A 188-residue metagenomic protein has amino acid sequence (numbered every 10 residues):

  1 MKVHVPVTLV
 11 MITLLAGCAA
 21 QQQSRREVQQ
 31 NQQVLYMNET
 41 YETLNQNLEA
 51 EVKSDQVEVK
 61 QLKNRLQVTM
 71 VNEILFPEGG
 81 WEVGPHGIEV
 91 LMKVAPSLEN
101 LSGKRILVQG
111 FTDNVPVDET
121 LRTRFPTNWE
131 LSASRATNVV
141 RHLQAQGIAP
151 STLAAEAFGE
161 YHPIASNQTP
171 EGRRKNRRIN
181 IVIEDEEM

Functional and structural regions predicted by a protein language model:
M1-V7: Bacterial N-terminal signal peptides that target proteins for export
L14-G17: C-terminal motif of bacterial Sec signal peptides marking the signal peptidase cleavage site
A19-Q22: Bacterial signal peptide processing site
R25-Q30, L35-T69: Post-signal-peptide N-terminal segment of Sec-exported extracytoplasmic proteins
N45-S54, V68, G79-G110, N114 (+2 more regions): Periplasmic peptidoglycan-binding/anchoring modules of Gram-negative envelope and division proteins
K53-D55, L62-L66, M70-N72, G79 (+3 more regions): Envelope-exposed proteins and targeting segments
Q56, L62-L75, I106, G110-L121 (+1 more regions): Short, charged, surface-exposed interaction patches
G80-W81, P85, F111-M188: Periplasmic OmpA-like peptidoglycan-binding domain that tethers envelope proteins to the cell wall
